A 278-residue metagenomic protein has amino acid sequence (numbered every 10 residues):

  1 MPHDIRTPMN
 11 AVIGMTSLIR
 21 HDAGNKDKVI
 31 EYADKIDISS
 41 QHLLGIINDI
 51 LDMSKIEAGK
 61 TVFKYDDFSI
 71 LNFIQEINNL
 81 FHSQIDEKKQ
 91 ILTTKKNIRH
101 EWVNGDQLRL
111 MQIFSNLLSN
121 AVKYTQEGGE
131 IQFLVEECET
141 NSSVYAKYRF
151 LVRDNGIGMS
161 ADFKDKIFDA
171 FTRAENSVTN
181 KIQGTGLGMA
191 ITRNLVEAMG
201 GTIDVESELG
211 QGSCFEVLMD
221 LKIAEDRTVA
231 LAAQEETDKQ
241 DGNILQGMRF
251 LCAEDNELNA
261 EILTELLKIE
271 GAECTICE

Functional and structural regions predicted by a protein language model:
G14, M159-R173: Short conserved segment of the HATPase_c
I38-L43: Short alpha-helical segment of the dimerization/phosphotransfer core of two-component systems
S54-Y65: Helix-loop junction within the histidine kinase core
K64-S69, D86, I91-E101, E136-C138: Conserved catalytic submotifs in the C-terminal HATPase_c
E76, S83, E87, K95 (+2 more regions): Disordered, acidic interdomain junction associated with two-component signaling
K89, E235-E278: Cytosolic transmitter module of two-component histidine kinases and hybrid His-Asp phosphorelay receptors
